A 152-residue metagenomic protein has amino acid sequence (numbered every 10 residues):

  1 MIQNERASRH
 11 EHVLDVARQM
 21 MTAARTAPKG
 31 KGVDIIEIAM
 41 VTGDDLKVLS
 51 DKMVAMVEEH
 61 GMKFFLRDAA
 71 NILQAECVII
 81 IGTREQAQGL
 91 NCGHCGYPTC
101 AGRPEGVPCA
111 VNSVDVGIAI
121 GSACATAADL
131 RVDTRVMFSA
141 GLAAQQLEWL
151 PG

Functional and structural regions predicted by a protein language model:
M1-G152: Acidic, surface-exposed loops and disordered segments
